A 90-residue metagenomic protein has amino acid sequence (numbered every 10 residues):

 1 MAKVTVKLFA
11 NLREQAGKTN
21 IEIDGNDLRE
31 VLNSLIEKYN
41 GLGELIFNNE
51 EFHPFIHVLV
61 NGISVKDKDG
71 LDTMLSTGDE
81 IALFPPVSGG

Functional and structural regions predicted by a protein language model:
M1-G89: Ubiquitin-like/PB1-type beta-grasp interaction modules and other compact soluble beta-rich domains
